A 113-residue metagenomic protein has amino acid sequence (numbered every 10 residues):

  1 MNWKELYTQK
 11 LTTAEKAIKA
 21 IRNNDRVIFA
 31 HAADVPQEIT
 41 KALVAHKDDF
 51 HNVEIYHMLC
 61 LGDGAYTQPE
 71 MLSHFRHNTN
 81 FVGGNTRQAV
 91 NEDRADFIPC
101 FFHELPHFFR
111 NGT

Functional and structural regions predicted by a protein language model:
M1-T113: Conserved alpha/beta enzyme-core scaffold
